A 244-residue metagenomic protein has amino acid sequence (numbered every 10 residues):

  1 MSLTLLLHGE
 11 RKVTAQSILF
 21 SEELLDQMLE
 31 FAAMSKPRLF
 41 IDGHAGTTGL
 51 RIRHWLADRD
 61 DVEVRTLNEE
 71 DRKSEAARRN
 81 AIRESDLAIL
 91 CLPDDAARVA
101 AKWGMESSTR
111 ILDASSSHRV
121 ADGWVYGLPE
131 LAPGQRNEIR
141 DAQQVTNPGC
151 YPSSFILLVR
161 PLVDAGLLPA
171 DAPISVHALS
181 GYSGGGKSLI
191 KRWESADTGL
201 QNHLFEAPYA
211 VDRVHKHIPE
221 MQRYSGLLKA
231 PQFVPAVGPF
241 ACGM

Functional and structural regions predicted by a protein language model:
T4, A15-E30: Short, positively charged and aromatic/hydrophobic N-terminal segments
I18-E22, D122, H215: Low-complexity, intrinsically disordered regions enriched in charged/polar residues
L29-P208, G226, A230: N-terminal Rossmann-like NAD(P) cofactor-binding subdomain of oxidoreductases, focused on the glycine-rich
D212-M244: Oxyanion-binding "anion nests"
